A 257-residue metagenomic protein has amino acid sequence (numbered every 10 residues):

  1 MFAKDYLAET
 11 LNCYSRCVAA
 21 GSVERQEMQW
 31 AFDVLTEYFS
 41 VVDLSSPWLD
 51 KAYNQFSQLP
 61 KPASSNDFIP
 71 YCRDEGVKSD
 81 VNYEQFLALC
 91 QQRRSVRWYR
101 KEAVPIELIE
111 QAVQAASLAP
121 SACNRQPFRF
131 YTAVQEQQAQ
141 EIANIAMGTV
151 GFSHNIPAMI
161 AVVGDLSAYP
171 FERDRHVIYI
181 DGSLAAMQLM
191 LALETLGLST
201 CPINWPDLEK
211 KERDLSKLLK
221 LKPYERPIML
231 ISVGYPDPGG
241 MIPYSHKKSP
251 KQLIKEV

Functional and structural regions predicted by a protein language model:
M1-V257: Acidic, surface-exposed loops and disordered segments
